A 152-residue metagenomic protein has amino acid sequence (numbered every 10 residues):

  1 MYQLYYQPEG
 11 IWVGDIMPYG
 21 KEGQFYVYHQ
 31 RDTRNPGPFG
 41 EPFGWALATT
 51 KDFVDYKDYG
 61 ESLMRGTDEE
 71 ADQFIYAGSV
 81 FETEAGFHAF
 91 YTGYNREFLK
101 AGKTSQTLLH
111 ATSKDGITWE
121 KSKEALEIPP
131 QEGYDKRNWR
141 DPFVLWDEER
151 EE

Functional and structural regions predicted by a protein language model:
M1-E152: Beta-rich carbohydrate-recognition and catalytic domains
